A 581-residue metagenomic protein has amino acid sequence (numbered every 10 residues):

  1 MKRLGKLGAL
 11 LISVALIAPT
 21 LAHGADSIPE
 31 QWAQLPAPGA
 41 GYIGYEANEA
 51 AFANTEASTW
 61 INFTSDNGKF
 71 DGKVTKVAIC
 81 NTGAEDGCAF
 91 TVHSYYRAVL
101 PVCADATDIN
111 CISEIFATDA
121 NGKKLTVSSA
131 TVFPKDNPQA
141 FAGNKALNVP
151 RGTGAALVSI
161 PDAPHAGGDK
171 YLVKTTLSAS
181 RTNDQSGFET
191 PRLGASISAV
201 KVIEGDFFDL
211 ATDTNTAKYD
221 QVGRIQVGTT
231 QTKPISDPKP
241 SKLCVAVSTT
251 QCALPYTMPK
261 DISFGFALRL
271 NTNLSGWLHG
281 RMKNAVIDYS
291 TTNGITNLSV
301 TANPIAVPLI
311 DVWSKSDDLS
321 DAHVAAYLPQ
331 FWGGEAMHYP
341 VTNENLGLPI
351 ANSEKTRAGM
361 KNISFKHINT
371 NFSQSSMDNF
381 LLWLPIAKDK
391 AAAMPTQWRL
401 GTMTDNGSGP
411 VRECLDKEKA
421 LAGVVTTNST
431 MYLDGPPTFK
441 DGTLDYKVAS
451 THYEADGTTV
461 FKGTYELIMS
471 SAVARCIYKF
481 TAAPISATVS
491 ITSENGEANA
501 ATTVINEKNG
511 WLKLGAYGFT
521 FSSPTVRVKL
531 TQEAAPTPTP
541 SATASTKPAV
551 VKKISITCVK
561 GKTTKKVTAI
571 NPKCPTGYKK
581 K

Functional and structural regions predicted by a protein language model:
M1-D26: Secretory targeting and sorting signals
S27-F133: Charged, amphipathic alpha-helical stretches
I112, T503-I505, T576-K580: Short glycine-aromatic motifs
P164-K552: Extended, non-transmembrane interaction/recognition domains
I554-K560: A short beta-strand micro-motif
K560-K562, K566, I570-K581: Tryptophan-rich substrate-binding surfaces of secreted polymer-degrading and adhesive proteins
